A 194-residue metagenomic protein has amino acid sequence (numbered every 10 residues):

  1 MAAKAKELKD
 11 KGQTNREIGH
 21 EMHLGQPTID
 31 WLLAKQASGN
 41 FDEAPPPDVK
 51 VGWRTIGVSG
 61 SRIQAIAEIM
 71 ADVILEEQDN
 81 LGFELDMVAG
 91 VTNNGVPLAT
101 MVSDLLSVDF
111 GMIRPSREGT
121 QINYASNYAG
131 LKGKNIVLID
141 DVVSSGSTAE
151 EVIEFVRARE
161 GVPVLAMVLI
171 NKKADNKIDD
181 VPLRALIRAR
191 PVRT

Functional and structural regions predicted by a protein language model:
M1-I139, V143-T194: PRPP-associated nucleotide enzymes
